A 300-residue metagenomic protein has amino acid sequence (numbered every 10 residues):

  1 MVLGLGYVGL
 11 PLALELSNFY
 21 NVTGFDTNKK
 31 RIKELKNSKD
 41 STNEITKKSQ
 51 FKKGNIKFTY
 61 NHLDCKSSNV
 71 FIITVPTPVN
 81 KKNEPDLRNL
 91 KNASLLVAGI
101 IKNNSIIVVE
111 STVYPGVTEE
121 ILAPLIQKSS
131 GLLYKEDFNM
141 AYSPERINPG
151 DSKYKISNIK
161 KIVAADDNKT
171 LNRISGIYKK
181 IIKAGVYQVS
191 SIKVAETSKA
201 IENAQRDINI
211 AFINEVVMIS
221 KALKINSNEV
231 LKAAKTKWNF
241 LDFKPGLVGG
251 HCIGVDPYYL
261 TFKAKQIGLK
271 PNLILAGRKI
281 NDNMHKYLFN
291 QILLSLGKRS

Functional and structural regions predicted by a protein language model:
M1-S300: Structural/interface elements that position substrates and couple domains in central-metabolism enzymes
